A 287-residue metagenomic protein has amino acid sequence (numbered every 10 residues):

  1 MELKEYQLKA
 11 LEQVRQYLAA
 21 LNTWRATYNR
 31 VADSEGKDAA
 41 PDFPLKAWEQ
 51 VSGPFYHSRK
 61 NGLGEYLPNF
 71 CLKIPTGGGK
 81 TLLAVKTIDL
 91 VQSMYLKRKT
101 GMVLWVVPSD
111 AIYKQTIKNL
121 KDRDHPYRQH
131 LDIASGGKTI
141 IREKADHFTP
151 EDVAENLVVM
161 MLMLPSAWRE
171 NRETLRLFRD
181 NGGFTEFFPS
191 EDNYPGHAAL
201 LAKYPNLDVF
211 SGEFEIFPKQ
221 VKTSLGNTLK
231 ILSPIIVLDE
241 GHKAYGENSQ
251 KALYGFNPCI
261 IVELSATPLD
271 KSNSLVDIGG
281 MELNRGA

Functional and structural regions predicted by a protein language model:
M1-A287: RecA-like P-loop NTPase motor core of helicase/translocase proteins
